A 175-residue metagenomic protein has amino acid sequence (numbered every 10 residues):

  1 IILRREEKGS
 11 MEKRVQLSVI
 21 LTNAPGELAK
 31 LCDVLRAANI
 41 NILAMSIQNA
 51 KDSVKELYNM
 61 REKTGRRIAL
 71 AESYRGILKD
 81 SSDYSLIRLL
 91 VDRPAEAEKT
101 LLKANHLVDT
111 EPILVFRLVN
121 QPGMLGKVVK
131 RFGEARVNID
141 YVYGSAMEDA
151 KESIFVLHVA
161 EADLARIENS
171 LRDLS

Functional and structural regions predicted by a protein language model:
L3, E7-S175: A conserved regulatory-domain signal marking ACT and ACT-like small-molecule sensing domains and adjacent regulatory
